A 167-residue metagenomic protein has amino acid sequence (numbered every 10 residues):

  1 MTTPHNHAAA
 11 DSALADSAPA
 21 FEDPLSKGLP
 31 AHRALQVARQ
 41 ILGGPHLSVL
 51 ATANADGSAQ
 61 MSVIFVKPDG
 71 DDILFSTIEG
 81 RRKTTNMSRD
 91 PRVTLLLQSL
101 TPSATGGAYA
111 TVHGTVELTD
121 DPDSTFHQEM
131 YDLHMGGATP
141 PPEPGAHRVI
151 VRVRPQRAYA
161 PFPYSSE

Functional and structural regions predicted by a protein language model:
T2-R33, A104-E167: Charged, gly/pro-rich active-site loop segments
F21-A55: Short, conserved active-site entrance elements at the starts or edges of catalytic domains
A38, K83, D123-H127: Amphipathic alpha-helical interface surfaces
P45-E79, L95-L97, A108-Y109: Short beta-strand segments
I78-R82, D132-H134: Short, solvent-exposed aromatic-acidic interface loops
R81-K83, P102, E167: Short, surface-exposed beta-strand-loop junctions and turns on beta-sheet-rich folds
D90-V93: Short coil-to-beta transition motif at edge beta-strands of beta-rich domains
